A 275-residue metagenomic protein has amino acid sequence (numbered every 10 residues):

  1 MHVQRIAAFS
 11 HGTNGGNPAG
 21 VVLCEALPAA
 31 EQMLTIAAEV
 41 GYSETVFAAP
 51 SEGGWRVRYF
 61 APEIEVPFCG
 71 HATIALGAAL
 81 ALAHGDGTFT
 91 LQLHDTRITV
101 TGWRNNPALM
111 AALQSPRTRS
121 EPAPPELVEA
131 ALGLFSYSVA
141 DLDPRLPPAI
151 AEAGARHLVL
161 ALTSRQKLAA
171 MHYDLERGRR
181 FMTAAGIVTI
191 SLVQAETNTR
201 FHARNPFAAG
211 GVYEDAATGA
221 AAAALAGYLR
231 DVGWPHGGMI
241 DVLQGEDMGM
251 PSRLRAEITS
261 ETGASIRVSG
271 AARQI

Functional and structural regions predicted by a protein language model:
M1-G15, A140: N-terminal, positively charged, Ser/Thr/Ala/Gly-biased leader segments that form transit/presequence-like amphipathic
T13-P18, A155: Conserved loop-to-beta-strand segment in the C-terminal subdomain of adenylate-forming
V21-E25, A48-A49, V159-L162, V193-A195 (+2 more regions): Short beta-strand-to-turn element immediately C-terminal to the catalytic PLP-Schiff-base lysine in fold type I
Q32-V66, L192-F201: Anion-binding (especially nucleotide phosphate/pyrophosphate-binding) glycine-rich loop and adjoining beta-alpha core
E44-F47, D143-P147, T189-V193, D241-V242: A short linear hydrophobic-aromatic micro-motif
G54, F60-M182, R230-Q274: Acidic, low-complexity central loop/insert segments
V66-C69, V212-A226: Short glycine/threonine-rich catalytic loop with a Thr-x-Gly-x-Asp
I150, R179-H202: Glycine-rich, acidic
